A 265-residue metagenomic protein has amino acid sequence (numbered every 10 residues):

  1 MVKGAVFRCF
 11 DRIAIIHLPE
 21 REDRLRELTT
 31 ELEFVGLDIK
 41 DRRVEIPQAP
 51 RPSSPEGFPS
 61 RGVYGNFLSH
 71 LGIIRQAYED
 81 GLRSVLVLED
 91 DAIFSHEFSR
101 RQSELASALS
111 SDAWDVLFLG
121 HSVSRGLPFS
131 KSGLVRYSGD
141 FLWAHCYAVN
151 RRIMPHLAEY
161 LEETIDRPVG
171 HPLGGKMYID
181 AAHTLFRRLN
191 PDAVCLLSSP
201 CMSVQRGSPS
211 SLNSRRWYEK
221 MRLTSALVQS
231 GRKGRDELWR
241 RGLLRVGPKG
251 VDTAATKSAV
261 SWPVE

Functional and structural regions predicted by a protein language model:
M1-L88, A92-E265: An acidic/histidine-cluster motif and surrounding catalytic segment that typifies divalent-metal-assisted enzyme active
